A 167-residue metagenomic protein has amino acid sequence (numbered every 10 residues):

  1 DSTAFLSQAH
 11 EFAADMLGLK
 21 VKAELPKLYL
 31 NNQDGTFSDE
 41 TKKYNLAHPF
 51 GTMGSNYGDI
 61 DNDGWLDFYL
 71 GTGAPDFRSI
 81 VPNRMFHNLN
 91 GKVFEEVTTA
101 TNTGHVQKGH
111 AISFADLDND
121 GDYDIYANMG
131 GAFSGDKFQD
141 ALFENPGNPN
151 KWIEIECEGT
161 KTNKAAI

Functional and structural regions predicted by a protein language model:
D1-I167: Acidic, glycine/proline-rich Ca2+-coordinating loop motifs
